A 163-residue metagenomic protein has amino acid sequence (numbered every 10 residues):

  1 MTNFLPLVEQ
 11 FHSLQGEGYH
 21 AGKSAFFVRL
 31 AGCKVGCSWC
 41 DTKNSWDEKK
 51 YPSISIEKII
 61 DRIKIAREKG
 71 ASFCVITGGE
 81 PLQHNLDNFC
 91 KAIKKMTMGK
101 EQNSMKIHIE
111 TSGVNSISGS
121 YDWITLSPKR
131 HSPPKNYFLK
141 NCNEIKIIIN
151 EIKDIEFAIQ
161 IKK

Functional and structural regions predicted by a protein language model:
T2, V35-C37, I65-A66, P133-N136 (+1 more regions): Short amphipathic alpha-helical segments, especially helix-boundary/capping motifs
T2-G16, E68, K153-K163: Auxiliary Fe-S-binding modules of radical SAM enzymes
L5-E9, S24-A25, A31-Y121: Conserved Radical SAM active-site core
V8-F11, R29, T125, K146-I148: Residues in well-ordered beta-strands of folded domains
H12-S13, F26, S132: Preference for short coil/turn "hinge" residues that link or interrupt alpha-helices
G16-H20, G32: Short secondary-structure boundary/capping segments within folded domains
H20-G22, L139: A generic structural micro-feature
L86-K163: Radical SAM/AdoMet-radical enzyme domain recognition
